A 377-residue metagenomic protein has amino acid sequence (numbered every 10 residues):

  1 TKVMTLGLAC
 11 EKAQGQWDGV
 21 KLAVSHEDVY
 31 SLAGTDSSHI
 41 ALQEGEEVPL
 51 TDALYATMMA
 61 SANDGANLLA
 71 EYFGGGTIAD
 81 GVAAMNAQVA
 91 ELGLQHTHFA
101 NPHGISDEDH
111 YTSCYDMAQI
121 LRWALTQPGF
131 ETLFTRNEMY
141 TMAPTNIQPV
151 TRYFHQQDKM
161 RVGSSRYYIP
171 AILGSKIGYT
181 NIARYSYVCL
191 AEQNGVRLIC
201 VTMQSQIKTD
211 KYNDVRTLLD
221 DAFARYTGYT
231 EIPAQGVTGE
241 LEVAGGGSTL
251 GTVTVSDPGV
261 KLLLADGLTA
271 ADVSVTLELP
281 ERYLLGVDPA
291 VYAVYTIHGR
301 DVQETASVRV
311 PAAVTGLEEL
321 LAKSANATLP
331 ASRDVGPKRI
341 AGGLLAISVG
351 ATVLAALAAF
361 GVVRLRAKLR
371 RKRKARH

Functional and structural regions predicted by a protein language model:
T1, V349-L354: Extracytoplasmic Gram-positive cell-surface binding/anchoring modules and repeats
T1-Y115, Q119-P128: Active-site-adjacent loops and short helices of periplasmic peptidoglycan-processing enzymes
H26, A355-A359: Hydrophobic alpha-helical transmembrane segments of multi-pass inner membrane proteins, especially in bacterial systems
S31-G34, K372-R376: Boundary segments of small protein-protein interaction reader/adaptor domains
L94-Q95, E108-Y111, Y115-G350, F360 (+2 more regions): Domain-terminus/edge residues, biased toward the C-terminal soluble/receptor-binding domains of extracytoplasmic
